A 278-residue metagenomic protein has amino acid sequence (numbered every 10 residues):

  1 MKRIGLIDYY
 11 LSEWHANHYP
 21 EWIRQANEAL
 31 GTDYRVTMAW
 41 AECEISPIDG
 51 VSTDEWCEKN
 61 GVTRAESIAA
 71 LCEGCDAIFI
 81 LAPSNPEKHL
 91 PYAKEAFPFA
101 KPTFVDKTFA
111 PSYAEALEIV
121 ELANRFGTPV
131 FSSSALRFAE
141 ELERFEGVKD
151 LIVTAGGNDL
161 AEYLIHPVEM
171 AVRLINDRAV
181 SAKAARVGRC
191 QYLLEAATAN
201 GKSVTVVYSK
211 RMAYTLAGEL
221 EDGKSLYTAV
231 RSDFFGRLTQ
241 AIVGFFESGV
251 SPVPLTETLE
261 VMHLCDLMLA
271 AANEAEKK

Functional and structural regions predicted by a protein language model:
M1-C57, V253: N-terminal Rossmann-like dinucleotide-binding module
A16, A116, P167-V168, F235 (+2 more regions): A general structural signal for well-ordered alpha-helical segments in protein cores
L30, N60-V120: Beta-loop-alpha module in the N-terminal Rossmann-like domain of NAD(P)-dependent dehydrogenases, especially those
T37, C75-D76, K149: Conserved acidic residues
P47, C57-K59, T63, A70 (+2 more regions): C-terminal helix-rich "cap/oligomerization" subdomain common to oxidoreductases
F104, F109-L164: A contiguous active-site-proximal alpha/beta segment in oxidoreductase catalytic domains
L151-A213, T256-H263: Rossmann-like dinucleotide-binding domain that binds NAD(P)(H)
K210-V250: Interdomain hinge/lid region at the active-site interface of Rossmann-like NAD(P)-dependent oxidoreductases
